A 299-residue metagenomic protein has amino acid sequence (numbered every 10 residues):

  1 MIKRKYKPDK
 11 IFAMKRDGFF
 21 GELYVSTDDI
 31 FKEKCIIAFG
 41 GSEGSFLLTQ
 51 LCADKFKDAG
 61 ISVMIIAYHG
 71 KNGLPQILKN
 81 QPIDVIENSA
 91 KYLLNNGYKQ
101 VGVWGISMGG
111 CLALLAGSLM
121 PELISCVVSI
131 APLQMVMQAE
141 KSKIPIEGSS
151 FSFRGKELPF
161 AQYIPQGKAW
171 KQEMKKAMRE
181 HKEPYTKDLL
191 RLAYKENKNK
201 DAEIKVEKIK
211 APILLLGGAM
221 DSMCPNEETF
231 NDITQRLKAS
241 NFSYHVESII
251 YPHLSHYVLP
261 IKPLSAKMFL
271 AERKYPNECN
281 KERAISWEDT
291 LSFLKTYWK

Functional and structural regions predicted by a protein language model:
M1-F31, E278: N-terminal cap/lid segment of alpha/beta-hydrolase-fold proteins
K32-G41: Short beta-strand element of the alpha/beta-hydrolase
E43-D54, Y68, E227: The serine-hydrolase catalytic nucleophile loop
G44-L48, K91-G167, T186-N197: Primarily recognizes the serine-hydrolase "nucleophile elbow" in alpha/beta-hydrolase and SGNH/GDSL folds
L47, S222-D232, L259: Conserved alpha/beta-hydrolase "acid-adjacent" motif
F56-G73: Conserved alpha/beta-hydrolase
H69-G102: Catalytic nucleophile-loop/oxyanion-hole region of alpha/beta-hydrolase and closely related hydrolase-like folds
I209, L215-G217: Short beta-strand/loop motif that positions the catalytic acidic residue of the alpha/beta-hydrolase fold
